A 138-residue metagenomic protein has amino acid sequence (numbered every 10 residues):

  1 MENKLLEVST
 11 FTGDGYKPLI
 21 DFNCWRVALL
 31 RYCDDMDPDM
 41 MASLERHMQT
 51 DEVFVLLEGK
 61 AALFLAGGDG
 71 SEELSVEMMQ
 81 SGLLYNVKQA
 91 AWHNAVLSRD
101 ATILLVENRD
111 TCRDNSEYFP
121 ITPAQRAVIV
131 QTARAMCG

Functional and structural regions predicted by a protein language model:
M1-L29, D37: A short, N-terminal "cap"/entry segment at the start of jelly-roll beta-barrel domains of the cupin/DSBH fold
W25-V27, T50-V53, S81-G82, D100-T102: Short, surface-exposed beta-edge/turn micro-motifs
L30-M48: Conserved short histidine dyad/triad with adjacent acidic residue
C33-P38, E58-A62, D69-G70: Short, charged/polar surface micro-motifs in flexible loops or helix N-caps
Q49-L63: Short, conserved beta-strand element in jelly-roll/cupin
G68-Q89: Short acidic-glycine-tyrosine-enriched beta hairpin
A91-H93: Short, charged beta-turn/beta-strand-edge "cap" motif at the junction between a beta-strand and an adjacent loop
L97-G138: Double-stranded beta-helix
